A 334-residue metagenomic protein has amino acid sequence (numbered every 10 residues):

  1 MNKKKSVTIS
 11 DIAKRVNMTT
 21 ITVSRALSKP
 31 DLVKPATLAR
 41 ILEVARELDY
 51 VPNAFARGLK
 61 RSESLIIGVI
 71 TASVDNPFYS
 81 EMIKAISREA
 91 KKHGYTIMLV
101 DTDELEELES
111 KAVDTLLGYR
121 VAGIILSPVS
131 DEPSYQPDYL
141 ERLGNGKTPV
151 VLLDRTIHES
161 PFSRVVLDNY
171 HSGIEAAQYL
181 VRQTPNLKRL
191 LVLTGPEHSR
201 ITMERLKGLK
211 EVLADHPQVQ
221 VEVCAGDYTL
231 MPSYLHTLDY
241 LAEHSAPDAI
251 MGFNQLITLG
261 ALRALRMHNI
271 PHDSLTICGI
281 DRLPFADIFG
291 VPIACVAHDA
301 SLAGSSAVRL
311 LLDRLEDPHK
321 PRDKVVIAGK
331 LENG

Functional and structural regions predicted by a protein language model:
M1-E63: N-terminal helix-turn-helix DNA-binding module of bacterial transcription factors
M1-K4, T8, S62-Q178, L241-A242: Alpha-helical recognition/docking segments in bacterial nutrient-uptake and carbohydrate-utilization systems
R15, T20-R25, K60-D75, I125 (+1 more regions): Short beta-strand segments enriched in small/hydrophobic residues
T19, A122, N186-R189, V219 (+1 more regions): Short acidic/polar active-site loop segments enriched in Thr and Asp
L48, G118-R120, L180-L187, Y240-A246 (+1 more regions): Glycine-rich phosphate-binding loop signature in dinucleotide/nucleotide-binding domains
A72-E81, L99-L108, S130-D131, R155 (+7 more regions): Hinge/beta->alpha junction and helix N-cap segments in small-molecule ligand-binding domains
K92-H93, G146, L213-V219, E243-A246 (+1 more regions): Short helix-capping segments at alpha-helix termini
A242-G334: Flexible loop/turn connectors
